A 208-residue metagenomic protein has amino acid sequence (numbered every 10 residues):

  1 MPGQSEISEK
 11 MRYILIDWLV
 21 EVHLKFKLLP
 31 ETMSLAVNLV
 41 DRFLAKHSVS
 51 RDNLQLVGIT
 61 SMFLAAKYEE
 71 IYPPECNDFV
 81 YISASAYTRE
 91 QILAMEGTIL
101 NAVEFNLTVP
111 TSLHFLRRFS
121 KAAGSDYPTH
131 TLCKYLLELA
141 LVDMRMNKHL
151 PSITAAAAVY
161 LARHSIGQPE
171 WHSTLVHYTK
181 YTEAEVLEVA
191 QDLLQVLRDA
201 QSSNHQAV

Functional and structural regions predicted by a protein language model:
M1-V208: Acidic, serine/threonine-rich low-complexity regulatory regions at protein termini of eukaryotic cell-cycle
